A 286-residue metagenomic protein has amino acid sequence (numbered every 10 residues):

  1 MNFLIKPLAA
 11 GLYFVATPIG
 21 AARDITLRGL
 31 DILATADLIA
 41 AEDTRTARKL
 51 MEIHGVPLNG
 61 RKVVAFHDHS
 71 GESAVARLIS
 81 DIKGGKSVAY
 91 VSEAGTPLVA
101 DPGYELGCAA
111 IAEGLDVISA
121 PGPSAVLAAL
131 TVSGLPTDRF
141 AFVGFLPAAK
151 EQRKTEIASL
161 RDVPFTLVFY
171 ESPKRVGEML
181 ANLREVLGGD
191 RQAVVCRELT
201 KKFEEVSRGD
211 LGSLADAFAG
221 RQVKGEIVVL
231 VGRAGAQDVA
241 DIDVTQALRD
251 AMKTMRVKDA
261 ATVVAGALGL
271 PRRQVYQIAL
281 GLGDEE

Functional and structural regions predicted by a protein language model:
M1-F66: Glycine-rich, flexible N-terminal cofactor/catalytic loop recognition
A9, S87, T166, P173-E286: A contiguous loop/helix-start segment that scaffolds small-molecule binding in enzyme catalytic cores
G11-V15, G85-S92, F140, F165-F169 (+1 more regions): Generic beta-sheet signal
L33-I39, G114-I118, T166-L167: Short active-site oxyanion
A41, S92, V117-G122, F169 (+1 more regions): General beta-strand structural signal in soluble alpha/beta enzymes
A65-E72, L146-A149: Conserved helicase motor
L98-E113, L180, R184: Short Gly/Thr/Asp-enriched flexible loops that form oxyanion-binding sites at enzyme active sites
E105-V163: Class I SAM-dependent methyltransferase SAM-binding "motif I" and its flanking Rossmann-like core
